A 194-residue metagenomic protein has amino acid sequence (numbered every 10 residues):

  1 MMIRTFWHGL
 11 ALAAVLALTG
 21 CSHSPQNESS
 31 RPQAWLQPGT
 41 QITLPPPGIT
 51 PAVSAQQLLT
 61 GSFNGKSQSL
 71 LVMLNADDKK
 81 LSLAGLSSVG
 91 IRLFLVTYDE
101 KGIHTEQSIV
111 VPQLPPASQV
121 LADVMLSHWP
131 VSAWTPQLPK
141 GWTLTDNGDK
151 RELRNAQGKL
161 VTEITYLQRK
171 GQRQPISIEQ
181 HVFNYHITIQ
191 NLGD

Functional and structural regions predicted by a protein language model:
M2-A11: Bacterial N-terminal signal peptides that target proteins for export
A17-G20: C-terminal motif of bacterial Sec signal peptides marking the signal peptidase cleavage site
S22-P25: Bacterial signal peptide processing site
G39-D78: Post-signal-peptide N-terminal segment of Sec-exported extracytoplasmic proteins
N64-D99: Extracytoplasmic beta-rich ectodomain segments of secreted or membrane-anchored proteins
G85-V89, Y98-G102, Q107-V110, Q157 (+1 more regions): A mature extracytoplasmic/lumenal domain signature
H104-W129: Acidic/charged, solvent-exposed loop-and-adjacent secondary-structure segments enriched in E/D, K/R, S/T, and G/P
W142-D194: Gly/Pro-enriched, hydrophobic low-complexity segments that function as extracytoplasmic propeptides/linkers
